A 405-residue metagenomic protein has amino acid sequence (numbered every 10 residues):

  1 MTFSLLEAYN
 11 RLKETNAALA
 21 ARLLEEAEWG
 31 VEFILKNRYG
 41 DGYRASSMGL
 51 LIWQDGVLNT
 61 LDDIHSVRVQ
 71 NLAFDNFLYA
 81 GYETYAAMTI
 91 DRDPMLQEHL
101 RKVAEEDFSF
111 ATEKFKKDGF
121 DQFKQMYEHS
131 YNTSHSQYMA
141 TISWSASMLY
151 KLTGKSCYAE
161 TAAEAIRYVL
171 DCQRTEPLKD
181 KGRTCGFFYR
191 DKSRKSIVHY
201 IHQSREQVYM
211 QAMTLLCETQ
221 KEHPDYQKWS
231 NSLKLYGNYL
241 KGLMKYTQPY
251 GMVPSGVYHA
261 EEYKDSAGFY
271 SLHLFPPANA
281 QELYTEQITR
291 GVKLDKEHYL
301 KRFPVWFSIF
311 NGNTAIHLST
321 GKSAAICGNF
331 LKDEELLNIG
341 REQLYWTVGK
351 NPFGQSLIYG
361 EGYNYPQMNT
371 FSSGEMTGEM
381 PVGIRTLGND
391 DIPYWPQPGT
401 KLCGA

Functional and structural regions predicted by a protein language model:
T2-N71, Y82, I90, M95: N-terminal catalytic cores of secreted or lumenal carbohydrate-active enzymes
A8, I52-T89, H129-E164, K192-G242 (+1 more regions): Aromatic (Trp/Tyr) and acidic
N10, Y85-R92, E113-F120, M148 (+3 more regions): Conserved helix-loop functional segments at active or binding sites
T15-A18, D93-Q97, K117-Y131: Short helix/loop segment immediately N-terminal to the Walker
E26-Y43, R101-F120, E160-T184, N231-V253 (+2 more regions): Long, well-ordered core segments of solenoidal/helical folds
G49-G56, K114-M126, Q137: Active-site-proximal loop/short-helix segments that contain or immediately flank catalytic acid/base residue(s)
F77-L96, V103-S109: Solenoidal tandem-repeat scaffolds enriched in leucines and small polar residues
D121-T133, E176-D191, S196, G360: Acidic, Ser/Thr-rich low-complexity linear motifs
